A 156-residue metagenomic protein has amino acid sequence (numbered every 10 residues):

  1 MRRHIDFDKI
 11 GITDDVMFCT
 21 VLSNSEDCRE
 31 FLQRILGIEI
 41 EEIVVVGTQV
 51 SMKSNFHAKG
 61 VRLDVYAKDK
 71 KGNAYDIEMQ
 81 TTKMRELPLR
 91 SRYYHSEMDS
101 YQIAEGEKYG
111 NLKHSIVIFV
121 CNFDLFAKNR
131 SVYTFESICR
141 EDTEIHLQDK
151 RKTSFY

Functional and structural regions predicted by a protein language model:
M1-Y156: Elongated, amphipathic alpha-helical interaction scaffolds
